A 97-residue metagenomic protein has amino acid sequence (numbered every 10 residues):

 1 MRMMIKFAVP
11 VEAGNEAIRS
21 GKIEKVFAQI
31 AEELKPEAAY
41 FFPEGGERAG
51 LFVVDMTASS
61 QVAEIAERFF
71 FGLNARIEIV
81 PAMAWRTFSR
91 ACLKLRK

Functional and structural regions predicted by a protein language model:
M1-K97: Conserved, structured core segments of small domains
